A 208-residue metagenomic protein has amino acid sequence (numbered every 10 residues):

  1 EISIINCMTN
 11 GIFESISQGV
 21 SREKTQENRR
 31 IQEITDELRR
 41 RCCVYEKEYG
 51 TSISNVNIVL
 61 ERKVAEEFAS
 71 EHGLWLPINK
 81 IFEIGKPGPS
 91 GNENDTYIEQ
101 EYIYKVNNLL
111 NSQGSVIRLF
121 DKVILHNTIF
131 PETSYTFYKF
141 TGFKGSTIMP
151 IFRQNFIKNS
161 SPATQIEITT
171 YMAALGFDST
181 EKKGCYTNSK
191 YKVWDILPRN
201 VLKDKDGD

Functional and structural regions predicted by a protein language model:
E1-F82: Juxta-kinase regulatory segment immediately upstream of eukaryotic protein kinase catalytic domains
S3-N10, S15, R22, Q26 (+3 more regions): C-terminal effector/catalytic modules and regulatory tails appended to multi-domain proteins
N79-P131: ATP-binding glycine-rich loop module of kinase domains
E83-P87, E93-N94, T136-F143, K182-K190 (+1 more regions): Catalytic micro-motifs at enzyme active sites that drive phosphoryl/nucleotidyl and oxygen chemistry
N94, Y102, F152, W194 (+1 more regions): Residue-level detector of short, conserved catalytic/binding motifs and their immediate flanks
N108-L109, C185-D208: Catalytic activation segment of kinase domains across protein kinase-like and atypical kinase folds
N108-L110, N127-K182: Conserved structural core of kinase catalytic domains
